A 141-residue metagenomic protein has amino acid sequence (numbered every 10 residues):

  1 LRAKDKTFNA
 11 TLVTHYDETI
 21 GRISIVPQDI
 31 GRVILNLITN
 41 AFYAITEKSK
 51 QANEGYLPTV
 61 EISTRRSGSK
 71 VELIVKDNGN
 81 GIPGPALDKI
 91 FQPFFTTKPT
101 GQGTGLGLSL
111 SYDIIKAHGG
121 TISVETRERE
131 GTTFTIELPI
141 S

Functional and structural regions predicted by a protein language model:
K6-F8, F42-G68: ATP-lid-like helix-loop hinge signature
N9-G21: Conserved catalytic submotifs in the C-terminal HATPase_c
R22-I25, T97: Conserved micro-motifs of the catalytic ATP-binding
D77: Acidic ATP/Mg2+-coordinating residue in the GHKL
G81-K89, G103: Short helix N-cap motif at coil->helix boundaries in the Bergerat
G107, S111: Short alpha-helical Gxxx[C/S/T] motif in the catalytic ATP-binding
